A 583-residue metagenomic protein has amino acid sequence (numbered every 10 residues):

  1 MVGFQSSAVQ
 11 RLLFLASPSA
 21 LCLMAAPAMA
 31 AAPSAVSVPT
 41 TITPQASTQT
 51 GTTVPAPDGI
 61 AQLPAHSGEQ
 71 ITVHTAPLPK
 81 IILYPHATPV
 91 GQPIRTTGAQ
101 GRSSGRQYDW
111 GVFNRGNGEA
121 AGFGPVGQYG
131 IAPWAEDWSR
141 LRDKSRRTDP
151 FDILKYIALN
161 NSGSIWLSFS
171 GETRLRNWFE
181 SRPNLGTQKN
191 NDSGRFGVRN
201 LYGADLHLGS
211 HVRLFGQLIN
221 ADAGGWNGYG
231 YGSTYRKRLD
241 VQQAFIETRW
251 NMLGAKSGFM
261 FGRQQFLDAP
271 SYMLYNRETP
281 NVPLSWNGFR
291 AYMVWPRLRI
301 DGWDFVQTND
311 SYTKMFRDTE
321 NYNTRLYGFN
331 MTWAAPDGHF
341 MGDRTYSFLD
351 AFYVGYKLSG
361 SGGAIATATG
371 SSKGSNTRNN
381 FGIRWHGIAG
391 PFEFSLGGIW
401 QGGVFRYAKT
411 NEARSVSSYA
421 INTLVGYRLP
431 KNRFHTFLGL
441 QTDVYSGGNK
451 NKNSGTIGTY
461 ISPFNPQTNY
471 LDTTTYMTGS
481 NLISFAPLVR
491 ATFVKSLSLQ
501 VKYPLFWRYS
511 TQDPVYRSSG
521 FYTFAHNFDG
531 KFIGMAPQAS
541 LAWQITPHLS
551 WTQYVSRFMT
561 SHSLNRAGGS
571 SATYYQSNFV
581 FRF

Functional and structural regions predicted by a protein language model:
V2-F4, P18, L23-D192, F434 (+1 more regions): N-terminal periplasmic/intermembrane-space "pro-region" immediately following the signal or transit peptide
I82, Y108, V112, S570-F583: Outer-membrane beta-barrel "beta-signal"
N117, G122-W138, R142-R146, V404-H526: Extracellular/periplasmic loop regions
L167, V198-Y202, L239-I246, N287-F289 (+6 more regions): Hydrophobic, lipid-facing positions within transmembrane beta-strands of outer-membrane proteins
F169-G171, G216, F259-F261, A291 (+9 more regions): Membrane-embedded beta-strand positions of outer-membrane beta-barrel proteins
L175-S181, L218-G224, R263-L267, W295-R297 (+8 more regions): Transmembrane beta-strands of outer-membrane beta-barrel pores
W178-V198, L206-G254, Y272-Y275, T313 (+6 more regions): Surface-exposed loop and membrane-interface regions of Gram-negative outer-membrane beta-barrel proteins
M252-G258, Y272-K452, Y522, N527-P537 (+1 more regions): Signature for the C-terminal beta-barrel architecture of outer-membrane proteins
